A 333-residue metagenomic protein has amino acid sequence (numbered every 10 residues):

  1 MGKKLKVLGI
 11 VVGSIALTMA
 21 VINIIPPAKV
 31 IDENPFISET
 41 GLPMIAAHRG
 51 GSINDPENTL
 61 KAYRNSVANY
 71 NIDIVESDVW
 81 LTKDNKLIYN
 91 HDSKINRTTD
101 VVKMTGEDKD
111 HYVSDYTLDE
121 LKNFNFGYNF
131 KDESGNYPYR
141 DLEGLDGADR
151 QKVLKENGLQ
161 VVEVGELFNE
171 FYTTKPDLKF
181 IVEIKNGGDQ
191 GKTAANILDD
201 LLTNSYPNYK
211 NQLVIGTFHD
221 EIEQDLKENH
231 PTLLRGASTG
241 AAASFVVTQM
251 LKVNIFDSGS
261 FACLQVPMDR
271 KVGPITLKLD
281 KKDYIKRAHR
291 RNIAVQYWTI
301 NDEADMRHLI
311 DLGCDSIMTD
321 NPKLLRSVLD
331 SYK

Functional and structural regions predicted by a protein language model:
G2-K333: Phosphate-group recognition and catalysis centered on beta-loop-alpha active-site segments
